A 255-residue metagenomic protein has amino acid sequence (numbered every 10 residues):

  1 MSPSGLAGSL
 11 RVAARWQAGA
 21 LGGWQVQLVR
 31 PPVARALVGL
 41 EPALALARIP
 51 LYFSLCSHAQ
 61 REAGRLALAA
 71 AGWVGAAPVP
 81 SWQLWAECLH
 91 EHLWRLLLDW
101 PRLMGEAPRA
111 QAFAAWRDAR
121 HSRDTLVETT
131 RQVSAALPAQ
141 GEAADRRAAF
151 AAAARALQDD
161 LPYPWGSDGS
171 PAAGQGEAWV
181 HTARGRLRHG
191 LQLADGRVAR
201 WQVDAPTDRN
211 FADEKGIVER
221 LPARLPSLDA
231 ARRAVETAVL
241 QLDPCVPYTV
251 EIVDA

Functional and structural regions predicted by a protein language model:
M1-A255: Active-site bordering "gate/hinge" segments that shape substrate access to catalytic or cofactor-binding pockets
